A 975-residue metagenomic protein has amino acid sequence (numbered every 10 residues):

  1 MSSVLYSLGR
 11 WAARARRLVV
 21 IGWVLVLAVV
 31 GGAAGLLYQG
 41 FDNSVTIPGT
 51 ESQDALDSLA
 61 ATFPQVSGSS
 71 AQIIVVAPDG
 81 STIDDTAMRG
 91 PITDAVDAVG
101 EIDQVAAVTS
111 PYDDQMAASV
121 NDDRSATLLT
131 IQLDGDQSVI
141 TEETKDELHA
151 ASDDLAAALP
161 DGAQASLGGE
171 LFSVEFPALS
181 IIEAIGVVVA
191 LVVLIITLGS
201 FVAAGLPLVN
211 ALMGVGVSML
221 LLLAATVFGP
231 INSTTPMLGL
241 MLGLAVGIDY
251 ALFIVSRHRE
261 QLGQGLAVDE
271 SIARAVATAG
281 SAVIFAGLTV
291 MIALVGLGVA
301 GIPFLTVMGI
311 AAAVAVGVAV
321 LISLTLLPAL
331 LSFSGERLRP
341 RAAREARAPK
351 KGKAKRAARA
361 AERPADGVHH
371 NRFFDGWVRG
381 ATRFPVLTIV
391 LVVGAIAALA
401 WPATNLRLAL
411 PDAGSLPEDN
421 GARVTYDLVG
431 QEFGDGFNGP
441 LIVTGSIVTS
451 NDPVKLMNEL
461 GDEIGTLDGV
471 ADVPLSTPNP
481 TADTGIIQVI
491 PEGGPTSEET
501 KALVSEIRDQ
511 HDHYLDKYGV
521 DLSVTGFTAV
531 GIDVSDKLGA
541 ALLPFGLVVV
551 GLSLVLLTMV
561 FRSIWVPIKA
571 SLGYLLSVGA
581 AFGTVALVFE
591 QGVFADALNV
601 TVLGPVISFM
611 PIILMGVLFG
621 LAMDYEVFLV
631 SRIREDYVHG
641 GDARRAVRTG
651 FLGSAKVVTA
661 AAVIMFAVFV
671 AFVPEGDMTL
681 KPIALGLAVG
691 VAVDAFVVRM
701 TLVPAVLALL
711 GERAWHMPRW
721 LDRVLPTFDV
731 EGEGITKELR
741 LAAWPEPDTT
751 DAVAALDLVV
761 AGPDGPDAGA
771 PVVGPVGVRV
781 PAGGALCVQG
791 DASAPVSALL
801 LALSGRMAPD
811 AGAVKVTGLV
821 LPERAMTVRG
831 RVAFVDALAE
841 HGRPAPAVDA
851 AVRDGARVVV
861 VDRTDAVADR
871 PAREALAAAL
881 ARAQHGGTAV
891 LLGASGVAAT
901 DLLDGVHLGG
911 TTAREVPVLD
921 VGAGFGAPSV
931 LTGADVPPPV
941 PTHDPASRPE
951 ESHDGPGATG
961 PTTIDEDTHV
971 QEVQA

Functional and structural regions predicted by a protein language model:
M1-Q39, V105, D136-L408, G519 (+1 more regions): Membrane-embedded transmembrane helical bundles of large multi-pass transporters/channels
T46-S70, D79-L167, N405-A595, V627: Structured non-transmembrane domains adjacent to transmembrane bundles in polytopic membrane proteins
T289, V867-R870, A878-D904, G909-T912: Conserved catalytic loops of ABC-family nucleotide-binding domains
A754-A761, G765-P781, G812: Conserved beta-strand
L786-Q789: Short hydrophobic beta-strand immediately N-terminal to the Walker A/P-loop
P795-L799: Alpha1 helix immediately C-terminal to the Walker A/P-loop of P-loop NTPases, especially ABC transporter
S804-G805: Helix-to-loop junction immediately C-terminal to a conserved catalytic motif
P809-L821, V828: Conserved ABC transporter NBD signature motif
